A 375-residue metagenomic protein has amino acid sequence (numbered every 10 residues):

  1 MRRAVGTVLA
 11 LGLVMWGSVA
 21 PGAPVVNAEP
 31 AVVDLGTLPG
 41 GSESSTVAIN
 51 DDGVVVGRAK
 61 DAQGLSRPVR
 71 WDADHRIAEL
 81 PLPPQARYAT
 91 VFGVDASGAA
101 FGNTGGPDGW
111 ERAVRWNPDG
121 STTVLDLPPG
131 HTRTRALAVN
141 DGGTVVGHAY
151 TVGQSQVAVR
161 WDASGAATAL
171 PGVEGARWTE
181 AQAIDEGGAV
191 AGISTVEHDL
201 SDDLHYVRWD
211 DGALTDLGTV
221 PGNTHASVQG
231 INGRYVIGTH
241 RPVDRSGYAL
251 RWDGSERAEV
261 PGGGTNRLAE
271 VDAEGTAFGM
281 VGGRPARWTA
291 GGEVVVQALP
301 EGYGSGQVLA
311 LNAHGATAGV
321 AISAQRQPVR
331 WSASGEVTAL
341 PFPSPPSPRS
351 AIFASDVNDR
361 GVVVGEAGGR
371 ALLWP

Functional and structural regions predicted by a protein language model:
M1-N27: Secretory targeting and sorting signals
A4, G22-P375: Residue-level hotspots at or immediately adjacent to binding/recognition sites across diverse folds
